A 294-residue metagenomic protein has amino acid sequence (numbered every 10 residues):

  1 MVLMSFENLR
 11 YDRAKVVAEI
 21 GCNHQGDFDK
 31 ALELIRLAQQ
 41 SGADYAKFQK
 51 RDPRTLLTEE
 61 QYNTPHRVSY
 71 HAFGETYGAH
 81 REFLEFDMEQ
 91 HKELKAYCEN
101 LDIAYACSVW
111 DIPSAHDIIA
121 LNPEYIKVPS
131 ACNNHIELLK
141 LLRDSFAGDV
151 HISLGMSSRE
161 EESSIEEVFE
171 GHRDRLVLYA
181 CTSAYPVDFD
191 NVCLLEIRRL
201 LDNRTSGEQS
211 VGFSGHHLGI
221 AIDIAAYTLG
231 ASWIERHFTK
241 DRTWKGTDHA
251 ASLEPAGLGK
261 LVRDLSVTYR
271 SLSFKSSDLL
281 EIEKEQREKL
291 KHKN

Functional and structural regions predicted by a protein language model:
M1-N294: Catalytic cores and adjacent flexible loops of soluble metabolic enzymes that perform enolate/carbanion chemistry on
